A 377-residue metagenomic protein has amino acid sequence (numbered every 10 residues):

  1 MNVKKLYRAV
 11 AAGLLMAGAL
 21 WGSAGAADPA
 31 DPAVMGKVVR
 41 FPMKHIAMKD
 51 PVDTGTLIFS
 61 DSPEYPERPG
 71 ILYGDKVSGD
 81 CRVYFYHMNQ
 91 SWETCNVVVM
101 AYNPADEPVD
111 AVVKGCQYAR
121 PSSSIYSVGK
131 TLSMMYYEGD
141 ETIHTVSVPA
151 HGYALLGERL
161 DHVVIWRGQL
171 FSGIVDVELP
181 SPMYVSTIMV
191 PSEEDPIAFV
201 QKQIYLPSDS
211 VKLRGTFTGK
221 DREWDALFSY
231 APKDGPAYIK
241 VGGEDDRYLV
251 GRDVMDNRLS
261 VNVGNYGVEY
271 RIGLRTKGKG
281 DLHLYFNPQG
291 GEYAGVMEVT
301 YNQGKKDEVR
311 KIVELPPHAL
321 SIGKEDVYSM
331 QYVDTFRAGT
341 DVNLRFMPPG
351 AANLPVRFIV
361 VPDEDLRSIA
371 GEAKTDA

Functional and structural regions predicted by a protein language model:
A30-G74, D209-R247: A eukaryote-biased signal for short, well-structured alpha-helical docking elements
A30-V38, T276-A377: C-terminal functional regions that serve as terminal interaction/effector modules
H87-E93, M100-V109, V113, V177-L179 (+2 more regions): Asparagine-centered strand-capping/turn motif at beta-strand->loop junctions
Q90-V98, Q169-G173, Y266-I272, T340-V342: Short, solvent-exposed loop/turn segments enriched in Ser/Thr/Gly
N96-V98, E107-G115, V185-I188, D281-P288 (+1 more regions): Short, hydrophobic/aromatic beta-strand segments
D106-S133, L284-A294: Short acidic, flexible loop segments centered on an aromatic residue
V128-I165, Q303-R337: Intrinsically disordered, low-complexity Pro/Gly/Ser/Thr-rich segments with frequent PxxP/GP/PP motifs and embedded
V163-V200, A352-L366: Terminal connector regions
